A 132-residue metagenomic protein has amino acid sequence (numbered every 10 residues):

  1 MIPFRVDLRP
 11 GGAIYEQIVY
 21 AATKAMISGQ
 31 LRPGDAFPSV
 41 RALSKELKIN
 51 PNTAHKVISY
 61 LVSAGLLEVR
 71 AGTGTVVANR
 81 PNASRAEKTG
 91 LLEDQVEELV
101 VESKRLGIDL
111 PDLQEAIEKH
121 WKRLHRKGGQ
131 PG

Functional and structural regions predicted by a protein language model:
M1-A36, A42, G90-D94, V100-G129: Extreme N-terminal segment that seeds HTH/winged-HTH DNA-binding domains in transcriptional regulators
G11-Q17, N50-S59, R70-V77: Short, mixed-charge, low-aromatic patches
Y15, S39, T73-G90: Short, cationic-aromatic polyanion-contact patches
Q30-D35, Y60-G72, V76-R80: Beta-hairpin "wing" of winged helix-turn-helix
A36-E68: N-terminal helix-turn-helix
L47, P81-N82, R123-H125: Short secondary-structure transition/capping segments
